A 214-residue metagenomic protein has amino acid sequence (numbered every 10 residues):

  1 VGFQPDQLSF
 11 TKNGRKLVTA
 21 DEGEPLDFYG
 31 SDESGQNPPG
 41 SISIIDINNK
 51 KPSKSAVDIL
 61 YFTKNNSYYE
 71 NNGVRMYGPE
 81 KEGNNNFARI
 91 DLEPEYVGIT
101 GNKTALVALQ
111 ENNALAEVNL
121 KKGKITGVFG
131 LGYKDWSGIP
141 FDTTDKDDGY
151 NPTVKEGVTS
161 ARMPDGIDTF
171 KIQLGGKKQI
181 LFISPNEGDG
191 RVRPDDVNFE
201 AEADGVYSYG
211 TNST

Functional and structural regions predicted by a protein language model:
V1-T214: Beta-sheet-rich non-transmembrane sensory/scaffold domains
